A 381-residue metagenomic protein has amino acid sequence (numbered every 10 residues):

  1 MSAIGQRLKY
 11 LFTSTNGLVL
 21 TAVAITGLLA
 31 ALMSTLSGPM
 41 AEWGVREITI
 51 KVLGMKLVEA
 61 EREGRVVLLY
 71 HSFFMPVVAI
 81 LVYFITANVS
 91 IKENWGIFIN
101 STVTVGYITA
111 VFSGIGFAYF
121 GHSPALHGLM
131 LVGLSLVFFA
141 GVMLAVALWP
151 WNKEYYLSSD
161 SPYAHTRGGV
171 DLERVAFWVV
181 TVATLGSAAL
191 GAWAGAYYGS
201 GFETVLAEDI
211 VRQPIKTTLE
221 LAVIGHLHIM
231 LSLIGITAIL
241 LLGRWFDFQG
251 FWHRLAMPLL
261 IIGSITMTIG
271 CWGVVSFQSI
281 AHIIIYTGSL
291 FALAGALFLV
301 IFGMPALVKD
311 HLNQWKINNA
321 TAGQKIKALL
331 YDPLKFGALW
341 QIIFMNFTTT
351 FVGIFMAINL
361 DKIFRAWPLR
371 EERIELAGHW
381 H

Functional and structural regions predicted by a protein language model:
M1-G17, K153-V175, K309-G337: Membrane-interfacial, low-structure loops and terminal tails that flank and connect transmembrane helices in multi-pass
G17-I48, E61-S90, W95-F117, L131-N152 (+6 more regions): Hydrophobic cores of alpha-helical transmembrane segments in multi-pass integral membrane proteins
R46-E61, V205-T217, F364-R373: Perimembrane loop-to-helix junctions flanking transmembrane segments
N88-G96, A164-L172, F246-W252, L329-L334: Membrane-interface helix-boundary motifs at transmembrane edges
S90, Y155-Y156, F246-D247, V308-H311 (+1 more regions): Membrane-interfacial segments
G114-P124, C271-I280, K362: Juxtamembrane "helix-exit" motif on the non-cytosolic side of transmembrane helices
L126, Y163, R167-G168, F251-R254 (+1 more regions): Interfacial loop-to-transmembrane junctions
